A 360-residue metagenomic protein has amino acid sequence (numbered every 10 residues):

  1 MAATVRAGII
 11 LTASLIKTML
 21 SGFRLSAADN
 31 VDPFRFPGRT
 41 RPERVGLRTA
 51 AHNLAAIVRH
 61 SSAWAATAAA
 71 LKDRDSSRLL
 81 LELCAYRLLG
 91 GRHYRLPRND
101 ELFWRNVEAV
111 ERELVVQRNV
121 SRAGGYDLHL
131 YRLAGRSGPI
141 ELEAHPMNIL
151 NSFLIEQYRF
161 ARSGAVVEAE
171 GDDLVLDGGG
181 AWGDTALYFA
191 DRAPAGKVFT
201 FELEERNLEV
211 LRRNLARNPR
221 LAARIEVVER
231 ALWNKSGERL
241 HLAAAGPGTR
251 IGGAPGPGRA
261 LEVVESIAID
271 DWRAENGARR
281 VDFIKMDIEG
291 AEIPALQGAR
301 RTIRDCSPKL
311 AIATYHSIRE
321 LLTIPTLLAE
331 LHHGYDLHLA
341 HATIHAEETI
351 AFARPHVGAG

Functional and structural regions predicted by a protein language model:
M1-G360: Phosphate/nucleotide-binding beta-alpha loop and adjacent structural elements of enzyme active sites
